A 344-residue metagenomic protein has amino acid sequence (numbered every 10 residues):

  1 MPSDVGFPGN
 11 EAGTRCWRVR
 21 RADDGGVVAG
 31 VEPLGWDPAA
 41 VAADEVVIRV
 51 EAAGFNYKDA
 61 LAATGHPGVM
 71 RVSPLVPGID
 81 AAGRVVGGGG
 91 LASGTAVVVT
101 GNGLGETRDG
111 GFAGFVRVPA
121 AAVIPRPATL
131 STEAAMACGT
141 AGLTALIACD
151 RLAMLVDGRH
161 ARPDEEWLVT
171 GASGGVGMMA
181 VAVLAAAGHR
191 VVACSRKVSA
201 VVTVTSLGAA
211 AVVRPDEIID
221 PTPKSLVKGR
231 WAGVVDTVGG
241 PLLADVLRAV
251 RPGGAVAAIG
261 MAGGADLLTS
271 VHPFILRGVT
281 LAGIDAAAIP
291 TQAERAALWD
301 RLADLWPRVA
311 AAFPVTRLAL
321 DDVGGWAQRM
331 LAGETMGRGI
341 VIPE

Functional and structural regions predicted by a protein language model:
P2-F7, R15-E51, V72-V76: A short N-terminal beta-strand-loop micro-motif at the entrance of redox/enzyme domains
D4-V5, G9-A12, A293-E344: C-terminal hydrophobic helical "lid"/dimerization subdomain of Rossmann-like NAD(P)H-dependent oxidoreductases
P38-F55, H66-L104: Glycine-rich beta-strand-centered segment in the early N-terminal region that forms part of a ligand/cofactor-binding
V98, A232-V235, A257: N-terminal Rossmann-like NAD(P) cofactor-binding module of classical short-chain dehydrogenase/reductase
V99-W167: NAD(P)H dinucleotide-binding glycine-rich loop of Rossmann-like/cofactor-binding domains, especially the beta1-alpha1
T107, P241-R308, I342-E344: Glycine-rich phosphate-binding loop and adjacent beta-alpha segment of Rossmann(oid) nucleotide-cofactor-binding
M136-P215: Mid-domain Rossmann-like dinucleotide-binding core that forms the NAD(H)/NADP(H) cofactor-binding site
I218-G229: Short amphipathic alpha-helix with an adjacent loop that forms part of the alpha/beta core around
